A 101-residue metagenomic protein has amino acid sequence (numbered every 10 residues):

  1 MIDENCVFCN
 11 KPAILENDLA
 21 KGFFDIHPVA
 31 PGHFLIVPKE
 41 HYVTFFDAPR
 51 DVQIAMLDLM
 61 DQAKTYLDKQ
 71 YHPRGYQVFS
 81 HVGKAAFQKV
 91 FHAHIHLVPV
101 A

Functional and structural regions predicted by a protein language model:
M1-A101: HIT superfamily nucleotide-processing domains
